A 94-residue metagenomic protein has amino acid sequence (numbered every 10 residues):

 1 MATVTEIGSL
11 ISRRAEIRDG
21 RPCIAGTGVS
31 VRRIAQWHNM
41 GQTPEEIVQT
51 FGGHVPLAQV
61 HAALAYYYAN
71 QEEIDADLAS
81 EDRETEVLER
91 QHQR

Functional and structural regions predicted by a protein language model:
M1-V29, D77-H92: Acidic, low-complexity/disordered tracts enriched in E/D and polar residues
S30-R94: Long, charge-rich, low-complexity alpha-helical segments
